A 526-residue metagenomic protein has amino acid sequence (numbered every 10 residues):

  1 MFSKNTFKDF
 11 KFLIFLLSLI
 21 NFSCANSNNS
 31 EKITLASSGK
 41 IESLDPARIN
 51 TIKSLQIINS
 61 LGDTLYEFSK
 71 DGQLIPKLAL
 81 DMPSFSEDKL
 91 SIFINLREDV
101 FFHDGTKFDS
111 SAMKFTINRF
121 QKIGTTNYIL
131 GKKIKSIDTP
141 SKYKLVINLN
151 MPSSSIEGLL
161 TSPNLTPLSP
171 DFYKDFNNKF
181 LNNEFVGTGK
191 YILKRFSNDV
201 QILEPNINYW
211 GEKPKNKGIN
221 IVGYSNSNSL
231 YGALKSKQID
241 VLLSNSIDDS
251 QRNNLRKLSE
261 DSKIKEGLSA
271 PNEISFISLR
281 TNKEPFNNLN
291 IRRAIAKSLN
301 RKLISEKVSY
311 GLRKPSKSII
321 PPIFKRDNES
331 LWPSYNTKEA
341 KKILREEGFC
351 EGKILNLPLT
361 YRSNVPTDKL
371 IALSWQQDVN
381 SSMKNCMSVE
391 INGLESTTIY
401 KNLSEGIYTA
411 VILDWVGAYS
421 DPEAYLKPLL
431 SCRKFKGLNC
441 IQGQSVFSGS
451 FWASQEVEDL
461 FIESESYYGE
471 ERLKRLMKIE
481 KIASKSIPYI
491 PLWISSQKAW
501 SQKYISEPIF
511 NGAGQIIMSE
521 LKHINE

Functional and structural regions predicted by a protein language model:
N26, P83, C386-S404, K427-K503 (+1 more regions): Extracytoplasmic/peripheral linker and loop segments enriched in polar/acidic and small residues with frequent Thr/Pro
A36-E87, N118, V186-G187: N-terminal lobe/hinge region of extracytoplasmic solute-binding protein
D81-G124, V146, A233, P285: Aromatic- and charge-enriched surface segment that lines or borders ligand/interaction sites
N95, I129-Y173: Surface-exposed binding/hinge segments that line and control ligand-binding clefts or catalytic entry sites
S136-D138, K194-I202, N220-K283, E306: Extracellular/periplasmic solute-recognition and catalytic clefts
T161-P214, G218, N228, K338 (+1 more regions): Gly/Pro-rich hinge or "lid" segments in bacterial periplasmic/extracellular proteins
N198, R345-G417, Q497: Ligand/substrate-recognition segments at binding pockets and active sites
K314-E347, S363-I371: Structural transition elements
